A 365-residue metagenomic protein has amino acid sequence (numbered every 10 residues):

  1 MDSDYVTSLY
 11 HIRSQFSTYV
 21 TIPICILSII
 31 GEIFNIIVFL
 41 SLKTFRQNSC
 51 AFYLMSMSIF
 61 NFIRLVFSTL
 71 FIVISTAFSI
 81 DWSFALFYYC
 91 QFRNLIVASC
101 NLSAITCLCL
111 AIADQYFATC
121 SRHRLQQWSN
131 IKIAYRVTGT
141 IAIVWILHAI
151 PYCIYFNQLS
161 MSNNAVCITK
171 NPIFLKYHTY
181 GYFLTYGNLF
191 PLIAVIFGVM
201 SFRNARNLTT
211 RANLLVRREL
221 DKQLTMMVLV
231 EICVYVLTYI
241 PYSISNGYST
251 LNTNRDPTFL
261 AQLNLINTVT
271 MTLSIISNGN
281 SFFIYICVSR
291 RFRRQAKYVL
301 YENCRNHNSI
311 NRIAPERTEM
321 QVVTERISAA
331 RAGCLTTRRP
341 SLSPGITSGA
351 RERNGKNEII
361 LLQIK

Functional and structural regions predicted by a protein language model:
M1-F34, K365: Extracellular N-terminal segment of 7TM GPCRs
M1-S8, A77-C100, Q126-A134, V144-L192 (+2 more regions): Loop architecture of class A 7-transmembrane GPCRs
M1-Y5, N207-K222, R290-K365: Intrinsically disordered regulatory tails of 7TM GPCRs
Y10-I22, C50-I112, Y116-A118, L125-Q126 (+2 more regions): Extracellular TM2-ECL1-early TM3 structural module of rhodopsin-like
T21, C25, I63-D81, N101 (+5 more regions): Helix-to-loop junction signature of class
L27-L40, M55-S58, S68-F71, A98-H123 (+3 more regions): Cytoplasm-facing ends of alpha-helical transmembrane segments in multi-pass membrane proteins
F52-F60, V137, F202-Y242, Q321: Intracellular effector-coupling site of seven-transmembrane GPCRs, centered on the ICL3-to-TM6 transition
E231-G247, L265-M320: Seventh transmembrane helix
